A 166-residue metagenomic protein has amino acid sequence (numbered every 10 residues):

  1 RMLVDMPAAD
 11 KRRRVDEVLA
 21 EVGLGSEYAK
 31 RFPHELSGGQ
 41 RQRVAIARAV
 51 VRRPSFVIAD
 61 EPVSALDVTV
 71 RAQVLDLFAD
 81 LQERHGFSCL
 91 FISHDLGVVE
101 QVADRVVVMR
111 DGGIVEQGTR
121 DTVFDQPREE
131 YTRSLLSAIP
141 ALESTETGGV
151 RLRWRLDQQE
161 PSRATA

Functional and structural regions predicted by a protein language model:
R1-D10, G23, G118: ABC-type ATPase nucleotide-binding domains, specifically the catalytic core motifs of the NBD
A9-E27, L136-S137: Conserved ABC ATPase "signature" region
F32-L36, Q40: Conserved ABC ATPase signature
V51-S55: A short, proline-enriched helix->beta-strand linker immediately N-terminal to the Walker B motif in ABC-type P-loop
V99-Q101: A short, surface-exposed alpha-helical micro-motif characterized by mixed small hydrophobic and charged/polar residues
T119-A166: Short catalytic/signature loops enriched in Gly
